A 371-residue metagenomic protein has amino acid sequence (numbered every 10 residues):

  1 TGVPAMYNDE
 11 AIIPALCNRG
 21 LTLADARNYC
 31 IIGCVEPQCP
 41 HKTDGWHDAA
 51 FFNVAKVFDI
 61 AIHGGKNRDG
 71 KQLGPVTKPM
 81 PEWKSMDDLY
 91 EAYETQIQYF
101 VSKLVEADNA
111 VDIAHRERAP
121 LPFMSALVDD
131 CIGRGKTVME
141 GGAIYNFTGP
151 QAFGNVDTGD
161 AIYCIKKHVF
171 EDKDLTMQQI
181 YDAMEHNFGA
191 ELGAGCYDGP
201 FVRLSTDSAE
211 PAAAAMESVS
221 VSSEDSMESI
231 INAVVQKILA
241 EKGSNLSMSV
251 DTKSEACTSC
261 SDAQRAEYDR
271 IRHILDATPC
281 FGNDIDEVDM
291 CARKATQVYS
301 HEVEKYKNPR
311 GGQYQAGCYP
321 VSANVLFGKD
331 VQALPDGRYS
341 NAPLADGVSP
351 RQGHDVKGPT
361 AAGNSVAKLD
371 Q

Functional and structural regions predicted by a protein language model:
T1-S222, S229-I231, A240-Q371: Conserved catalytic cores of very large enzyme subunits
